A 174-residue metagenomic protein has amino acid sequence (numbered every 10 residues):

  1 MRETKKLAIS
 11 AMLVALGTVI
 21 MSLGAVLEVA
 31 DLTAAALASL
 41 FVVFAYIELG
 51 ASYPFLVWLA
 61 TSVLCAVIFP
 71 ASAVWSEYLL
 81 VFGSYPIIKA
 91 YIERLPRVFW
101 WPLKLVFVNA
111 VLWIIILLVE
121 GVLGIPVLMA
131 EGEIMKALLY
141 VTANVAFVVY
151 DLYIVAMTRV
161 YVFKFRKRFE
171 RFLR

Functional and structural regions predicted by a protein language model:
M1-I47, S52-Y53: Hydrophobic transmembrane alpha-helices
E3, M135-R174: Alpha-helical transmembrane segments and their cytosolic interface
L7-M12, T33, F55-L59, W75-S76 (+2 more regions): Hydrophobic alpha-helical transmembrane segments
S22-D31, S62-Y91: Interfacial aromatic-anchored transmembrane helix boundaries in multi-pass membrane proteins
A45-L56, E93-F99: Membrane-helix interface "capping/anchor" motifs
A71, V106-V122, N144-L152: Mid-bilayer segments of alpha-helical transmembrane spans in multi-pass integral membrane proteins that mediate
L79-L117: Short helix-perturbing small/polar motifs within transmembrane alpha-helices
G121-M135: Membrane-interface helix termini and inter-helical loops of multi-pass transporters
